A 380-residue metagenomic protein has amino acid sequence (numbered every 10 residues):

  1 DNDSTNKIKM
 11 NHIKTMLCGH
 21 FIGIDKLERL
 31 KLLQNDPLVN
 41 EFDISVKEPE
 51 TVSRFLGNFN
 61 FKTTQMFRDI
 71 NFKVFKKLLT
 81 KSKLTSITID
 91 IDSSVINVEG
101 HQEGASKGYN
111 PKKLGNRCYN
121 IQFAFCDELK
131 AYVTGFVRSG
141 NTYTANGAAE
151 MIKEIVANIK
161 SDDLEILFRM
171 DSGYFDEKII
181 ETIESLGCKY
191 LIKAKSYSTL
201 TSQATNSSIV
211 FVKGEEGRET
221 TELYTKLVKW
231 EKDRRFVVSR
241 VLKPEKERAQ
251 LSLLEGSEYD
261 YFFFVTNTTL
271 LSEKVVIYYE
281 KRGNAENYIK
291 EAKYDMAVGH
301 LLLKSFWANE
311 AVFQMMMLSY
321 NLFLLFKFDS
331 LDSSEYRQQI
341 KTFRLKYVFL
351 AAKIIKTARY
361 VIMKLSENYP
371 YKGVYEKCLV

Functional and structural regions predicted by a protein language model:
D1-K14, N146: Basic, short loop/linker segments at the boundary and entry of helix-turn-helix/winged-helix-like folds
S4-T5, N35-S53: Short, basic interhelical loop/turn and adjoining N-cap of the next helix at nucleic-acid- or acidic-partner-contacting
T15-M16, L30, E48, V52 (+8 more regions): Short, conserved catalytic/metal-binding motifs centered on acidic residues
L30, V95, G214-E216, S272-F326: Short amphipathic alpha-helical "interface-anchor" segments enriched in bulky aromatics
S53-F123: Active-site-proximal, Lys/Arg-enriched surface segment that forms a nucleic-acid-binding/basic interface patch
P111-S161: Electropositive, glycine- and tryptophan-enriched low-complexity nucleic-acid-binding patches
K189-Y294, V380: An anionic, glycine-rich sequence signature occurring as long contiguous blocks
L322-V380: A short, flexible helix-boundary coil/loop motif
